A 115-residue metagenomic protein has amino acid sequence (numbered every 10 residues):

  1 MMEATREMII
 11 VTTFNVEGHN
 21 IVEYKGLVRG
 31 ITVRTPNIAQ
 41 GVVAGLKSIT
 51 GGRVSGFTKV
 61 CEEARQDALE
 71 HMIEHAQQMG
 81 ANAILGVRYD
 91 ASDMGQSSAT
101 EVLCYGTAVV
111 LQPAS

Functional and structural regions predicted by a protein language model:
M1-Q40, N82, S98-S115: N-terminal presequence-like segments and the immediate start of the first folded domain
V28, V33, G41-V87: Short, well-ordered alpha-helical segments
T35, G56-F57, A91, L111: Basic, gly/Ser/Thr/Pro-rich low-complexity segments located predominantly at protein N termini
V87-M94: Low-complexity, intrinsically disordered Gly/Pro/Thr-rich segments
